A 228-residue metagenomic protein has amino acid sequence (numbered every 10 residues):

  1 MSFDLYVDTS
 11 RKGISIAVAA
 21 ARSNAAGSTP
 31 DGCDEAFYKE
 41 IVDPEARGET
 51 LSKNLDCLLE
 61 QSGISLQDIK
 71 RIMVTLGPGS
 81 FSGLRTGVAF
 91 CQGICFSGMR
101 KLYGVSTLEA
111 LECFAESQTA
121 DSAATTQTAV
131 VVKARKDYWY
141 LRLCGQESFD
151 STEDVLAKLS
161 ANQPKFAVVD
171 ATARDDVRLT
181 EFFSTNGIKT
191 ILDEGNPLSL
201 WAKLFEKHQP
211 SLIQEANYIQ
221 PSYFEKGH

Functional and structural regions predicted by a protein language model:
M1-A19, S23, S106-H228: Oxyanion-binding and handling regions
M1-V74: N-terminal beta-alpha supersecondary unit
D34, Q92-I94, Y138: Short, basic/glycine-rich phosphate-binding loops at helix/coil junctions that contact nucleotide phosphates
T50, R85-A89, R178: Generic recognition of short, well-ordered alpha-helical segments
L55, F90-I94, L111-A115: Buried hydrophobic packing segments
R71-L102, T107: DPxDG-like acidic metal-binding loop motif
